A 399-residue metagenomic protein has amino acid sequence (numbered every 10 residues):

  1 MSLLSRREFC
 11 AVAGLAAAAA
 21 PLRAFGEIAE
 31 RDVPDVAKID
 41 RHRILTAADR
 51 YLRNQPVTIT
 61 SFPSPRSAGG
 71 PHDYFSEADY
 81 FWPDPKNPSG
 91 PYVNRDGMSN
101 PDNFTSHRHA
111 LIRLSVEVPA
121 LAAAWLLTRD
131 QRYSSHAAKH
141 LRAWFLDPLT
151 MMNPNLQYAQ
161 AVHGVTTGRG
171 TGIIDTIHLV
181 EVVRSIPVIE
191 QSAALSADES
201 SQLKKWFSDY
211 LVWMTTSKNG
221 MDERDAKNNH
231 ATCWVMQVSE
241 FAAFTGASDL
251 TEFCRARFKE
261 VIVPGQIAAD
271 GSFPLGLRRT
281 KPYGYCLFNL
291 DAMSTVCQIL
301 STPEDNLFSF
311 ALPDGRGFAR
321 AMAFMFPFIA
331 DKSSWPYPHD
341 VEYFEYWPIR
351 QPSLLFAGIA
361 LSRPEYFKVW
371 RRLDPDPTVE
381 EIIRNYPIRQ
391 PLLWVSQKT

Functional and structural regions predicted by a protein language model:
M1-L4, A17: Secretory targeting signals
C10-A18, L22-E223, K259, S301-E304 (+1 more regions): Extracellular glycan-targeting catalytic surfaces
R113, E117, H178, H230 (+3 more regions): Catalytic-loop motifs flanking and including active-site residues across diverse enzymes
L121, V235-V238: Amphipathic alpha-helical elements of HEAT/ARM-like alpha-solenoid repeat scaffolds that form extended
P154, L203-V235, A243-F244, P264 (+1 more regions): Flexible, surface-exposed loop/gating regions in the mature catalytic domains of secreted/periplasmic hydrolases
E240-S333: Long, repeat-rich segments with strong aromatic
